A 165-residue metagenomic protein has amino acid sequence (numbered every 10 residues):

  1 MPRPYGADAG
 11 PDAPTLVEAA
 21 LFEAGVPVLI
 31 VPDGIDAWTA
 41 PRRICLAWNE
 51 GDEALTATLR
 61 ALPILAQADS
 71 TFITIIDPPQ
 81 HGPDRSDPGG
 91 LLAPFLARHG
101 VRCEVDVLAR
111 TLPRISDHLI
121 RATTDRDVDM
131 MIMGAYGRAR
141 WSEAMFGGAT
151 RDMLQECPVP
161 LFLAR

Functional and structural regions predicted by a protein language model:
M1-T74, E156-R165: Intrinsically disordered or low-complexity boundary/linker segments at protein termini and domain junctions
A7-D8, P79-D84, R110-P113, A139-R140: Short, small-residue-enriched loops and turns at beta-alpha junctions that line or gate enzyme active sites
G10-P11, G51, S86, P113 (+1 more regions): Short alpha-helix boundary/capping motifs
A13-L16, S86-G90, I120-R121, M145-T150: Charged helix-capping and loop-helix junction motifs
P41-R42, A57, P83-D87, S116-H118 (+1 more regions): Short, well-ordered secondary-structure micro-motifs
E50-V101, D106: Redox- and metal-dependent alpha/beta enzyme cores, enriched for Fe-S-associated oxidoreductases and cofactor-handling
R98-M131, Y136-S142, V159: Structural beta-alpha unit
